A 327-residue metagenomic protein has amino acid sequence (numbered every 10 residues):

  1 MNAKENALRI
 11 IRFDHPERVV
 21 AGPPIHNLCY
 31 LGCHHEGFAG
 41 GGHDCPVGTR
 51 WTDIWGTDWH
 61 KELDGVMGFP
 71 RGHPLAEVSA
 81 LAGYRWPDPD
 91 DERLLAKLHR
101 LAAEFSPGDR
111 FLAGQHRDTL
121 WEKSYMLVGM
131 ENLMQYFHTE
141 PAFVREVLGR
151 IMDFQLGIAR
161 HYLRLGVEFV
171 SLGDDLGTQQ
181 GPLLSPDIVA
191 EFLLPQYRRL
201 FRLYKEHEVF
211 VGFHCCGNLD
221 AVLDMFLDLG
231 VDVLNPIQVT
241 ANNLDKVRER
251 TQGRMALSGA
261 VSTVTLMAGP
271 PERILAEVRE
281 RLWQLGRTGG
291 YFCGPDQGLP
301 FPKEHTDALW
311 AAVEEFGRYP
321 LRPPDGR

Functional and structural regions predicted by a protein language model:
M1-H26, T52, K61, R85-R327: Active-site loop segments of alpha/beta catalytic cores
L28-L101, P107-D109: Helix-coil boundary/capping segments in enzymes
